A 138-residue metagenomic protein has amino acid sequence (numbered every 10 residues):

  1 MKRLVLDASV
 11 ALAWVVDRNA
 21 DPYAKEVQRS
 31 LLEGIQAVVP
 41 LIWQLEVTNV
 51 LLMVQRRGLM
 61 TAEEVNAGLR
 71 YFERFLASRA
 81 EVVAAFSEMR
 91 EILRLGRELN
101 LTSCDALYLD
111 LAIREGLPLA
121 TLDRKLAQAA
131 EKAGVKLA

Functional and structural regions predicted by a protein language model:
M1-I42, V54-A67, A133: Short, well-structured N-terminal submotif of metal-dependent ribonuclease cores
M1-R3, L101, L109-A138: Acidic, PIN/NYN-like endoribonuclease modules and their adjacent C-terminal/linker elements
V10, W43, E88, Y108 (+1 more regions): Alpha-helix capping/helix-boundary segments
E33-G34, F75-S78, E115, A133: Structured helix-beta-strand junction loops
P40, C104, L122: Replace "coordinates the UDP/GDP/TDP-sugar" with "coordinates nucleotide-activated sugar donors
L41-Q44, E64-E98: Acidic catalytic patch
V47: Entry/capping segment at the start of metal-dependent catalytic domains with acidic active-site entry clusters
